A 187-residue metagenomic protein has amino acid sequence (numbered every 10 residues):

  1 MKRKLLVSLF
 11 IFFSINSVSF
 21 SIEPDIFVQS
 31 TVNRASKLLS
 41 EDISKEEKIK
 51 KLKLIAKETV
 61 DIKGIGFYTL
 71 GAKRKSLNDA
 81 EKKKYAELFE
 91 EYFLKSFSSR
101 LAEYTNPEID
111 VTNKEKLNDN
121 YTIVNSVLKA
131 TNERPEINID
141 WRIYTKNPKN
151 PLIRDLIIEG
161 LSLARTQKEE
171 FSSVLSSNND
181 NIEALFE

Functional and structural regions predicted by a protein language model:
K4-I15: Sec-dependent N-terminal signal peptides
I15-S21: Sec/Tat signal peptide C-region and signal peptidase I cleavage site
E23-L101: Early exported N-terminus immediately downstream of N-terminal targeting peptides
K37, S44, S76-A80, N106 (+4 more regions): Surface-exposed, polar/charged faces of alpha-helical domains in mature secreted/periplasmic/lumenal proteins
R74, E91-Y92, A130-T131, I158-L163: Solvent-exposed loop/turn segments at secondary-structure junctions within structured extracellular/periplasmic domains
K95-I137: Surface-exposed, charged secondary-structure patches
E136-R165: Short beta-strand edge/turn micro-motifs at domain boundaries
D155-E187: Low-complexity, intrinsically disordered terminal/linker segments enriched in charged and Gly/Pro repeats
